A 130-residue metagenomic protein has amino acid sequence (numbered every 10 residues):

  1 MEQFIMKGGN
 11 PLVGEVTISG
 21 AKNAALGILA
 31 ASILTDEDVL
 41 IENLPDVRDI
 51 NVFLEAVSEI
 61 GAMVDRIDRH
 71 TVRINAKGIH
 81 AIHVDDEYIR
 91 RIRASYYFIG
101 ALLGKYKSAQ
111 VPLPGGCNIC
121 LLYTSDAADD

Functional and structural regions predicted by a protein language model:
M1-T17, L54, A62-E87: Self-splicing inteins and homing endonuclease
E2-F4, T17-E42, N51, D65-D68 (+1 more regions): N-terminal glycine-rich anion-binding loops that anchor highly charged ligand groups
K22-D38, A56-V57, R91-P112, S125: Proline/glycine-anchored alpha-helix kink/cap motifs
I41, D85-D86, Q110-L121: Flexible, glycine/proline-enriched loop segments at strand-loop-helix junctions that form or flank small-ligand binding
D46: Extracytoplasmic Gram-positive cell-surface binding/anchoring modules and repeats
N51-V52, E59: Alpha-helical macromolecular-interaction surfaces
K77-I79, G104, P114-G116: Beta-hairpin (beta-strand-turn-beta-strand) motif
Y123-D130: Conserved small/polar residues in nucleotide/adenosyl-binding loops
